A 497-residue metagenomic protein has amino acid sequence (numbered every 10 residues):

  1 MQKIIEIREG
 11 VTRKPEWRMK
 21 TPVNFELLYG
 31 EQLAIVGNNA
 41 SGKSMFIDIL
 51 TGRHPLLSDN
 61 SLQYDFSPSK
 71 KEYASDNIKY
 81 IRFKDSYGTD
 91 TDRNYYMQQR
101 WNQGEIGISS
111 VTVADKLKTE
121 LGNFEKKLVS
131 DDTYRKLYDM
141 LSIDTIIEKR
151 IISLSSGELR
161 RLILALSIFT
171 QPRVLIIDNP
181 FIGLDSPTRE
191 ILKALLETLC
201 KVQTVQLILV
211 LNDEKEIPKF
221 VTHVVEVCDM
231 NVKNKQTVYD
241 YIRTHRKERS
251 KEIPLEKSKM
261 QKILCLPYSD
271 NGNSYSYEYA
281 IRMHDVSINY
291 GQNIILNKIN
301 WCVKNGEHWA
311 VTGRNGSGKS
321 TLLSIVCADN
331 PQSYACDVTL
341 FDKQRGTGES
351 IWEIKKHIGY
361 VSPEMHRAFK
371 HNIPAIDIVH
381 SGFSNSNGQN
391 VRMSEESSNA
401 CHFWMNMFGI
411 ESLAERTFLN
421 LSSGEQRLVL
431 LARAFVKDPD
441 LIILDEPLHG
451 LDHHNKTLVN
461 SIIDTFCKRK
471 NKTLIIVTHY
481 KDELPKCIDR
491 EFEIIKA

Functional and structural regions predicted by a protein language model:
I4, R8-K14, R18, D92-L128 (+4 more regions): Pre-NBD coupling/linker segments of ABC/ABC-like ATPases
V36-N38, T312-R314: The feature captures the beta-strand-to-loop junction immediately N-terminal to the Walker
S44-N123, L323-N387: ABC ATPase nucleotide-binding domain signature region
V129-I146, E395-L413: Conserved ABC ATPase "signature" region
R150, N179-F181, P187, T417 (+1 more regions): Walker B catalytic motif
R150-L154, N390-M393, T417-L421, E425: Conserved ABC ATPase signature
L164-A165, L431: Hydrophobic anchor residue at the start of the ABC signature
